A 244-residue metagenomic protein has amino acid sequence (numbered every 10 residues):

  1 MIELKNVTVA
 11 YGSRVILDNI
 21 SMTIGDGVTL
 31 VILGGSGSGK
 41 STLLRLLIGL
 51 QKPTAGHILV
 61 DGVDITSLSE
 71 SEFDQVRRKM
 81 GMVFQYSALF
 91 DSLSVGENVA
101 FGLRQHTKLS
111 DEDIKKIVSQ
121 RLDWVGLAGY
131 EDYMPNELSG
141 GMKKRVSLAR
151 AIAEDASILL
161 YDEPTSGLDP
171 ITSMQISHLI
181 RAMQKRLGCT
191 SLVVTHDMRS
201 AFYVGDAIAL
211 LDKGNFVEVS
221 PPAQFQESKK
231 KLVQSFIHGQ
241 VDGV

Functional and structural regions predicted by a protein language model:
I48: Helix-to-loop junction immediately C-terminal to a conserved catalytic motif
V63-D64, D111-G129, R181: Conserved ABC ATPase "signature" region
L93-F101: Short coil-to-helix segment of the ABC ATPase nucleotide-binding domain corresponding to the Q-loop/switch region
M134-L138, M142: Conserved ABC ATPase signature
A153-S157: A short, proline-enriched helix->beta-strand linker immediately N-terminal to the Walker B motif in ABC-type P-loop
L159-D162: Catalytic Walker B motif of ABC-type/P-loop ATPase nucleotide-binding domains
P170-T172: Helix N-cap at the start of a conserved alpha-helix in ABC-type nucleotide-binding domains
